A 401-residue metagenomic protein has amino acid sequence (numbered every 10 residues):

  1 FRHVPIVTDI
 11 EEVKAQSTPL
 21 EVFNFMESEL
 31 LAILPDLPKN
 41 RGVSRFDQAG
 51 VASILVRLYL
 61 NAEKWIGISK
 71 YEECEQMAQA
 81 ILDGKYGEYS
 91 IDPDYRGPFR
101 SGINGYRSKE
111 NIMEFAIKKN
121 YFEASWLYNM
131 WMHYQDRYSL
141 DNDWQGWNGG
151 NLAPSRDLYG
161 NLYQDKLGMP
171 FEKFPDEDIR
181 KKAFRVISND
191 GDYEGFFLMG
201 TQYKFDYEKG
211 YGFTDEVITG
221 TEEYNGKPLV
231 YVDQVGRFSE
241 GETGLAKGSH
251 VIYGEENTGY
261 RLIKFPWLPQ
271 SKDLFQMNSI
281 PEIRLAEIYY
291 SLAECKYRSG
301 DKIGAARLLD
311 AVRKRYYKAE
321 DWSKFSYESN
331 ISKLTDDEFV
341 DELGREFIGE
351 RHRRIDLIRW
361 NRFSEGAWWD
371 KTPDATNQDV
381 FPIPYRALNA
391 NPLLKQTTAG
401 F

Functional and structural regions predicted by a protein language model:
F1-I6, P19-L37, S44-L82, M113 (+7 more regions): Extended, hydrophobic/aromatic-rich amphipathic alpha-helical segments that build helical scaffolds
T8-V13, K324-E328: Short linear capping/connector segments at secondary-structure termini
I10-L20, P266-L274: Acidic/His metal-coordination segments adjacent to aromatic residues that form catalytic metal sites in metalloenzymes
E12, N40-R41: A conserved hydrophobic secondary-structure block that centers on an alpha-helix together with its immediately flanking
F25, P98-G168, K272-L285, K296 (+3 more regions): Long, intrinsically disordered, low-complexity segments
L31, R45, A49, I54-V232: An aromatic- and glycine-enriched ligand-binding surface/loop that stacks and positions planar moieties
P38-K39, N61, Q270-L274: Flexible glycine/proline-enriched surface loops and loop-helix/loop-strand junctions
I187, G191-K314: C-terminal substrate/ligand-recognition segments
